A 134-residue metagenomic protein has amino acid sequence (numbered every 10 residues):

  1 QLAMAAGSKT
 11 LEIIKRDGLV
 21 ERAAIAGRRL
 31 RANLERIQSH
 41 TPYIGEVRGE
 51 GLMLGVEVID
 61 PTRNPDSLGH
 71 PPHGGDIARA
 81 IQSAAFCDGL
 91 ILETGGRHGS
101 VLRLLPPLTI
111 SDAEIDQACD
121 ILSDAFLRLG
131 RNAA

Functional and structural regions predicted by a protein language model:
Q1-A134: Conserved N-terminal phosphate-binding loop of PLP-dependent enzymes in the Aspartate aminotransferase
